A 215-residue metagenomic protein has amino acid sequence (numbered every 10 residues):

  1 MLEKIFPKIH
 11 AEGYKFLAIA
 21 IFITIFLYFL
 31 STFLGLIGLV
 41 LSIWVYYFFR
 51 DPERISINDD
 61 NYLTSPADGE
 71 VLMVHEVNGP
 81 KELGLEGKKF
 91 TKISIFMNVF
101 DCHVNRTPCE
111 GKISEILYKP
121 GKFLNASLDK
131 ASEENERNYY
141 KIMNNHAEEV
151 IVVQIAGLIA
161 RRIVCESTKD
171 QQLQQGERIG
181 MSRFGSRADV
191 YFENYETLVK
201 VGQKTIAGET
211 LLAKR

Functional and structural regions predicted by a protein language model:
M1-R215: Contiguous, well-folded functional domains in the mature portion of proteins
